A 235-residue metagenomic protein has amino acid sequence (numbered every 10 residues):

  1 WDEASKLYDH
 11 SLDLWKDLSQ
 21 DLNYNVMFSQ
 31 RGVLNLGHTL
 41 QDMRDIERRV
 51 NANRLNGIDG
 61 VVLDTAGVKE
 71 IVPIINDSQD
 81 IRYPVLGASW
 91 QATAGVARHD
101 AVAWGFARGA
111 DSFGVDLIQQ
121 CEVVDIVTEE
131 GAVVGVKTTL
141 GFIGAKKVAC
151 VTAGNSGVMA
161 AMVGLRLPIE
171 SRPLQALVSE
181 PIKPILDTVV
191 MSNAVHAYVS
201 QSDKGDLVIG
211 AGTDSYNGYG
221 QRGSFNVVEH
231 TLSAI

Functional and structural regions predicted by a protein language model:
W1-I74, N217, A234-I235: Dinucleotide-binding Rossmann-like beta1-alpha1 core, especially the glycine-rich loop that anchors the ADP
K6, L36-D45, S89-R108, I118 (+1 more regions): Short beta-strand to alpha-helix junction loop
N25-S29, I169, V190, V199-S200: Short beta-strand
N35, G135, A176-V178, Y198: Conserved hydrophobic/aromatic beta-strand scaffold that supports enzyme active sites
Q41, V72-V85, V127-V134: A short, glycine/Asx- and small/polar-enriched loop/turn that sits immediately N-terminal to a beta-strand
A88-K147: Helical element adjacent to the flavin cofactor pocket in flavoenzyme catalytic cores
T138-D187: Central helical "cap/lid" subdomain
K183-I235: Active-site lid/adjacent beta-loop-alpha segment flanking the redox-cofactor pocket in flavoenzymes
